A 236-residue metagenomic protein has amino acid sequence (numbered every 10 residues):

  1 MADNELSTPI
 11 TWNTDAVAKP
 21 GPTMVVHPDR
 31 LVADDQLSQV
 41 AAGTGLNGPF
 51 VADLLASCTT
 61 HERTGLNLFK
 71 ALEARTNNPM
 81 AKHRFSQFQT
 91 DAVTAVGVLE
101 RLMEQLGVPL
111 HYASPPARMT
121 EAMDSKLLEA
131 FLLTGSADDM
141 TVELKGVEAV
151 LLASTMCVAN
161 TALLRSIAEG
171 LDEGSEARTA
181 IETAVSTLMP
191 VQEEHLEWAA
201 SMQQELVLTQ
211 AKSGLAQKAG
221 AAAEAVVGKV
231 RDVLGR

Functional and structural regions predicted by a protein language model:
M1-S57, A222-R236: Terminal targeting/low-complexity segments that flank the catalytic cores of oxidoreductases
V25-S38, R101-E148, L215-V226: Carboxylate-rich helix-loop segments that flank metal/cofactor sites and access channels in metalloenzymes
D29-R30, A41-N77, L144-D172: Alpha-helical bundle segments that constitute or directly flank the non-heme di-iron/ferroxidase center
L55-F69, F85-M103, T120-A130, V150-T161 (+1 more regions): Alpha-helical transition-metal enzyme core signature, strongest for iron centers
K70-N77, E100-G107, F131, G135 (+3 more regions): A structural signal for long alpha-helical coiled-coils and helix-turn connectors that form the cytosolic signaling
N78-P79, R178: Short loop-to-helix capping motifs
A81-F85, I181: Membrane-interface alpha-helices at helix entry/exit sites of multi-pass transporters
G146, V150-R236: Preference for long, well-ordered alpha-helical segments
